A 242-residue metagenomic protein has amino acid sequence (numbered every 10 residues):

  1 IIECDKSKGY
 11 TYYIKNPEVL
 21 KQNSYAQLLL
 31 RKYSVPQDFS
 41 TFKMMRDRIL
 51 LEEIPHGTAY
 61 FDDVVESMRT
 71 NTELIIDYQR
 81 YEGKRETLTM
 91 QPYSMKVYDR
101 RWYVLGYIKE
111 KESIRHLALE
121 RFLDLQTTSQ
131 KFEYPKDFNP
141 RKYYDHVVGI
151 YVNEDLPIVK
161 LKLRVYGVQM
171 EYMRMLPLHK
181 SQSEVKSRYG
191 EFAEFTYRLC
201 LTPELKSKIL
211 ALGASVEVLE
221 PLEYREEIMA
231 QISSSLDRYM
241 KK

Functional and structural regions predicted by a protein language model:
E3-Q79: Bulky hydrophobic/aromatic content
D77-Y81, Y107-K109: A generic structural motif
Y81-M90: An N-terminal domain-cap segment
R101-L105: Short aromatic-glycine-enriched beta-strand elements
E112-Y143: Flexible linker/loop signature enriched in Pro/Ser/Thr and Pro/Gly
D145-K242: Polybasic (Lys/Arg-rich)
